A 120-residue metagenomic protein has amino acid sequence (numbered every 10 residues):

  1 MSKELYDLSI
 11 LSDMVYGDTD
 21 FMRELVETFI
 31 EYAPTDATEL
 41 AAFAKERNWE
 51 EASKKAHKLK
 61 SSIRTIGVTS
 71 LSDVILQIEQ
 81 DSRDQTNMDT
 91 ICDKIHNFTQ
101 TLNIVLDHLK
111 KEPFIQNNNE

Functional and structural regions predicted by a protein language model:
M1-K54, K58-E120: Two-component system phosphorelay core
